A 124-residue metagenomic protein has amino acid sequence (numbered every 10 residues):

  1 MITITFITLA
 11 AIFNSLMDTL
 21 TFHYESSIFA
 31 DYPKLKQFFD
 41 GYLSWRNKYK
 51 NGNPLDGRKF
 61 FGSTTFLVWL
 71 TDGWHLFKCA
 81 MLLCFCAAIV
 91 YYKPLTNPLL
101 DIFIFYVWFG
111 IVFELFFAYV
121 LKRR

Functional and structural regions predicted by a protein language model:
M1-R124: Catalytic phosphate/metal-binding cores of nucleic-acid and nucleotide-processing enzymes, i.e., regions that mediate
